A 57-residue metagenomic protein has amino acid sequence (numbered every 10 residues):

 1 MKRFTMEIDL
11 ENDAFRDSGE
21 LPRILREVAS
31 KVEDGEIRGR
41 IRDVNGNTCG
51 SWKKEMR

Functional and structural regions predicted by a protein language model:
M1-E27: N-terminal acidic leader/helix
R23-I37: A short, charged, amphipathic alpha-helix used as a generic interaction element across diverse proteins
E33-R57: Short, intrinsically disordered low-complexity segments
